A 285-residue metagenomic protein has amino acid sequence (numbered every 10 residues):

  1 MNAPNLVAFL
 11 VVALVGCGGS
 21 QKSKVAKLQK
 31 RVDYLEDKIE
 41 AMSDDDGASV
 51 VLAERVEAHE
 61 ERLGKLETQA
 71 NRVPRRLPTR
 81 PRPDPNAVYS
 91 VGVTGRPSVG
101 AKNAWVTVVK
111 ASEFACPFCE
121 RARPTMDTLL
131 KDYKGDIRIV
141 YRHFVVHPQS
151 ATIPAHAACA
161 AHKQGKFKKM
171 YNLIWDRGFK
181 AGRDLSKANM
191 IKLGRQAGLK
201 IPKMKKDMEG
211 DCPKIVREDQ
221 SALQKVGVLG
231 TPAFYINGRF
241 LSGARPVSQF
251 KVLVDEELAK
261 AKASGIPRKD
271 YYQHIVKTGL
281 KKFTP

Functional and structural regions predicted by a protein language model:
M1-V7: Bacterial N-terminal signal peptides that target proteins for export
N5, V145-P285: Cysteine-centric redox/oxidoreductase cores and disulfide-bonded domains
F9-V11, V93, I236: Exposed boundary/loop context
V11, K110-E113, V228: Processing junctions and N-termini across compartments
L14-G16: C-terminal motif of bacterial Sec signal peptides marking the signal peptidase cleavage site
G19-H147, K214-Q220, A259, A263-P285: Extracytoplasmic thiol/disulfide redox context detector
